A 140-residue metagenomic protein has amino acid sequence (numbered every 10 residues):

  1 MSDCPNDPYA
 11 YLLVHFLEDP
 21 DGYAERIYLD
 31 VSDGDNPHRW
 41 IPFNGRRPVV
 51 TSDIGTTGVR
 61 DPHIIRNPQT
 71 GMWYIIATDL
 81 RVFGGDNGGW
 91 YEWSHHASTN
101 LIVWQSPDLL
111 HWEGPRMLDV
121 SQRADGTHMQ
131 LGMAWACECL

Functional and structural regions predicted by a protein language model:
M1-A136, L140: Beta-rich carbohydrate-recognition and catalytic domains
